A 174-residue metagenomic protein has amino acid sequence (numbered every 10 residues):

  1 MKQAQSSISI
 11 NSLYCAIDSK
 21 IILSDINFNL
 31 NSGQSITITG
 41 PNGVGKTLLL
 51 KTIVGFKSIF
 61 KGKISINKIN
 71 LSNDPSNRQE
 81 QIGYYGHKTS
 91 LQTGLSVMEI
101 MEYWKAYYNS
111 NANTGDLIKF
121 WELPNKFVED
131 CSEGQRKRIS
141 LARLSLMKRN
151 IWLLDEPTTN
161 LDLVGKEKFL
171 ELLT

Functional and structural regions predicted by a protein language model:
I8-I10, L23-D25: Conserved structural motif at the start of ABC-family nucleotide-binding domains
T39-P41: The feature captures the beta-strand-to-loop junction immediately N-terminal to the Walker
V54: Helix-to-loop junction immediately C-terminal to a conserved catalytic motif
G62-R78: Conserved ABC transporter NBD signature motif
K88, T93-N109: Q-loop/switch helix immediately C-terminal to the Walker
L141: Hydrophobic anchor residue at the start of the ABC signature
W152-E156: Catalytic Walker B motif of ABC-type/P-loop ATPase nucleotide-binding domains
